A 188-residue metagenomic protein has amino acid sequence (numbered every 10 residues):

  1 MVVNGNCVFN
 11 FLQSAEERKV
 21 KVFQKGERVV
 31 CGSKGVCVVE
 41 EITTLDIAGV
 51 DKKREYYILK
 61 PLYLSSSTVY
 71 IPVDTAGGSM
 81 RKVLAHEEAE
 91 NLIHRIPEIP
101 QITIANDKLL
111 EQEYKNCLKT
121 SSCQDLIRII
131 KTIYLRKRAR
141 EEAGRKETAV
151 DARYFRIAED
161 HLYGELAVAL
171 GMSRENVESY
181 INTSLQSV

Functional and structural regions predicted by a protein language model:
E16-K19, T44, I104, R140: Intrinsically disordered, low-complexity segments enriched in glycine/proline and serine/threonine
R18-G78: A positional/architectural concept
D74-V188: Charge/polar-rich, low-complexity and marginally structured segments
